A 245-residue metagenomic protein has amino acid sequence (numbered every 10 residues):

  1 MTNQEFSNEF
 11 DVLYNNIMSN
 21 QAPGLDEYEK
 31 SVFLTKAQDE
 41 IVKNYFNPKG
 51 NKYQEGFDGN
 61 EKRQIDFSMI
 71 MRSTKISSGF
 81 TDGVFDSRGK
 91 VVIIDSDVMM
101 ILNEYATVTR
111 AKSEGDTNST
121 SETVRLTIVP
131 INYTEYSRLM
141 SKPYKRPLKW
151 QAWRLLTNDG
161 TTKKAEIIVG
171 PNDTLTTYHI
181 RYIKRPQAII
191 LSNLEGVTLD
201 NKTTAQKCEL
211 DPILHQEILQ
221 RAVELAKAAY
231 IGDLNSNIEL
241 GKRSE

Functional and structural regions predicted by a protein language model:
M1-E245: Glycine-enriched, solvent-exposed interface loops adjoining structured elements
